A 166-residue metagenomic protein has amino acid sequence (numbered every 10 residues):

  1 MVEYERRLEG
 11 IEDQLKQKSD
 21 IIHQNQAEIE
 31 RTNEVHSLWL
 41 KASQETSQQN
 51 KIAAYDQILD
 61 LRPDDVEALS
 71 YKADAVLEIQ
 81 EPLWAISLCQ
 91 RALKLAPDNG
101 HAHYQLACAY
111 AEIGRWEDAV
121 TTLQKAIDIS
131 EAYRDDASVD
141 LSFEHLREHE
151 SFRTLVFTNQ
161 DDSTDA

Functional and structural regions predicted by a protein language model:
M1-L38: Long, contiguous interaction/recruitment modules in multidomain scaffold/adaptor proteins
S37-T46, I52-E117: Alpha-helical adaptor scaffolds
K51-D56, C89-Q90, L123, R153-N159: Alpha-helical repeat scaffolds
D64, D98, A132-Y133, V139: Short coil loop/turn residues that delineate tetratricopeptide repeat
W116-R134, F157-D162: TPR/TPR-like (Sel1-like) alpha-helical repeat modules
Y133-A166: Terminal, low-structured helical/coil segments at or just beyond the last alpha-helical repeat
